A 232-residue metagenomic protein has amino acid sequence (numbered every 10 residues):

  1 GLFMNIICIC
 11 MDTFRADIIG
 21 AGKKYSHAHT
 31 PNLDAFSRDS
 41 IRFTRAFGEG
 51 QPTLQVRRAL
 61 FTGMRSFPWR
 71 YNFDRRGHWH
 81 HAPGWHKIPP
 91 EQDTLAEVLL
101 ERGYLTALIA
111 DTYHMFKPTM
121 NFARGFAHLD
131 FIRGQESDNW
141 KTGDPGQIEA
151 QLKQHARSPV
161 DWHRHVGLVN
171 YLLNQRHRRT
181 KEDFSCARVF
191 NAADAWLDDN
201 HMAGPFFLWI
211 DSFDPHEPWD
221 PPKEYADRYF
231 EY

Functional and structural regions predicted by a protein language model:
G1-Y232: Catalytic domains that recognize anionic headgroups
